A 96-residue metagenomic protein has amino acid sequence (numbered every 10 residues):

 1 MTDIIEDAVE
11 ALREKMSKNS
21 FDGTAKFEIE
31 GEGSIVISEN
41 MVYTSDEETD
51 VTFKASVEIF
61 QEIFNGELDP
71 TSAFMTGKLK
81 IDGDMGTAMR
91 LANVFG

Functional and structural regions predicted by a protein language model:
M1-G96: Feature captures hydrophobic
